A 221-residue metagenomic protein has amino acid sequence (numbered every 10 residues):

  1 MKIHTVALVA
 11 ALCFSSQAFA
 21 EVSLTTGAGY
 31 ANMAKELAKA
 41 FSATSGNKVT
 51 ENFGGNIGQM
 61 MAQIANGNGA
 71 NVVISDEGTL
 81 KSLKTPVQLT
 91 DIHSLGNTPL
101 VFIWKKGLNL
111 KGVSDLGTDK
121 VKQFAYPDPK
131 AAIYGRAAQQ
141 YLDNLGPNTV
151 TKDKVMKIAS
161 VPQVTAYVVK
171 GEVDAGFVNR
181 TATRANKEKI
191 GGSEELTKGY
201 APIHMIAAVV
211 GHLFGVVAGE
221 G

Functional and structural regions predicted by a protein language model:
K2-V9, Q17: Sec-dependent signal peptide recognition, specifically the positively charged N-region followed immediately by
A11-C13, E220: Repetitive helical segments and hydrophobic/amphipathic motifs
C13-F14, A43: Intrinsically disordered, low-complexity segments
F14-A20: Sec/Tat signal peptide C-region and signal peptidase I cleavage site
E21-G46, T50-G221: Exported/periplasmic ABC-transporter solute-binding proteins
